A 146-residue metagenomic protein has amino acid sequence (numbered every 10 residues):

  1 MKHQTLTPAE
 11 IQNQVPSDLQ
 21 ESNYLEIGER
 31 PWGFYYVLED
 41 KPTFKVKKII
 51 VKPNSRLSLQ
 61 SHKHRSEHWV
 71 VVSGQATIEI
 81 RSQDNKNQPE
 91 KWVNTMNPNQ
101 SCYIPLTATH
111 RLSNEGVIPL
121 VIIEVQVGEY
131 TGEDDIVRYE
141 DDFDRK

Functional and structural regions predicted by a protein language model:
K2-T7, I11-Q12, D18, S22-G28 (+1 more regions): Double-stranded beta-helix
N23-S66: A short glycine-rich, His/Asp/Glu-containing loop-to-beta-strand
R56, H68, Q75-T77, T109 (+1 more regions): Structural motif
H64-D84: Glycine- and acidic-residue-biased ligand/ion/polar-headgroup-sensing regions
S82-T109: Short acidic-glycine-tyrosine-enriched beta hairpin
